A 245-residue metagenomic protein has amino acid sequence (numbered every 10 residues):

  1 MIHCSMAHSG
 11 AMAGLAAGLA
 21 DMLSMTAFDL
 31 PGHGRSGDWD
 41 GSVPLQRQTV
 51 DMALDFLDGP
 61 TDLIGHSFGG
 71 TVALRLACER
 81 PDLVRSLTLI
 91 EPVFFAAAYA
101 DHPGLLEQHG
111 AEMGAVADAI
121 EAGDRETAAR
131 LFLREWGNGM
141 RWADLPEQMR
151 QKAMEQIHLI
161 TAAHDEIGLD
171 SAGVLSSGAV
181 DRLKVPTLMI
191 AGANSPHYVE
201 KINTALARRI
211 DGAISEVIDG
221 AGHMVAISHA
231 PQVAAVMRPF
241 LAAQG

Functional and structural regions predicted by a protein language model:
M1-D38, G59: Conserved HGGG/HGGXW glycine-rich cap/lid loop of the alpha/beta-hydrolase fold
I2-C4, H66, A191: The conserved beta1-alpha1 loop
R47-D62: Conserved acidic catalytic loop of the alpha/beta-hydrolase fold
G65, G69, A73: Gly/Ala-rich beta-loop-alpha elbow adjacent to hydrolase catalytic centers
C78, L83-I120: Flexible "cap/lid" loop of the alpha/beta hydrolase fold
A122-A162: Conserved alpha/beta-hydrolase catalytic His-Asp/Glu region
K152-R208, V217: Conserved serine/cysteine hydrolase catalytic core
I218-A234: Catalytic histidine-centered segment of alpha/beta-hydrolase-like enzymes
